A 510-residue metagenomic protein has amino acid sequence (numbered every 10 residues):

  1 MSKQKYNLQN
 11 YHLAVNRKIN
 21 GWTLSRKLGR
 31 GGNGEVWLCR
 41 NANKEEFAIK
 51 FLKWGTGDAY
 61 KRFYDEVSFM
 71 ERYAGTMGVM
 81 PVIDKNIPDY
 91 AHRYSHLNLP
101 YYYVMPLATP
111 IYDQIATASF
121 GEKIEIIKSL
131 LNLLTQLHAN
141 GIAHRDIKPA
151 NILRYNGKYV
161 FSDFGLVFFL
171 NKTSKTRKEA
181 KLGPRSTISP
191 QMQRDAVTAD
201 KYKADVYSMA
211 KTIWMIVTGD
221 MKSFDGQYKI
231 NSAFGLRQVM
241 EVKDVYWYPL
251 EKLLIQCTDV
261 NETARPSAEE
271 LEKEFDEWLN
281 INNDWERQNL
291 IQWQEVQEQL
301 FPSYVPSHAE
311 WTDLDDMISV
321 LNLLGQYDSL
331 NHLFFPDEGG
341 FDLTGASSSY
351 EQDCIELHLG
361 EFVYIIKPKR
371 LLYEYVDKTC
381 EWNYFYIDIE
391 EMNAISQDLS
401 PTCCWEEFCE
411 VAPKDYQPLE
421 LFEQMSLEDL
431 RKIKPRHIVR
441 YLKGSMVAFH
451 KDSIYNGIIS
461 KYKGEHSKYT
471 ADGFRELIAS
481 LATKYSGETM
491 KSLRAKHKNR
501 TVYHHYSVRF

Functional and structural regions predicted by a protein language model:
M1-K18: Juxta-kinase regulatory segment immediately upstream of eukaryotic protein kinase catalytic domains
N41-Y64: ATP-binding glycine-rich loop module of kinase domains
P81-L99: Short beta-strand micro-motifs within the conserved protein kinase catalytic domain, predominantly in the N-lobe
I126-I127: Activation segment signature within eukaryotic-like protein kinase domains
H138-R154: Catalytic-loop of the protein kinase fold
R177-M192: Conserved activation segment of eukaryotic-like protein kinases, specifically the C-terminal portion of the activation
V260-W285: Terminal C-lobe "cap" of eukaryotic-type protein kinase domains
I281-Y375: Regulatory extensions appended to serine/threonine kinase catalytic cores
